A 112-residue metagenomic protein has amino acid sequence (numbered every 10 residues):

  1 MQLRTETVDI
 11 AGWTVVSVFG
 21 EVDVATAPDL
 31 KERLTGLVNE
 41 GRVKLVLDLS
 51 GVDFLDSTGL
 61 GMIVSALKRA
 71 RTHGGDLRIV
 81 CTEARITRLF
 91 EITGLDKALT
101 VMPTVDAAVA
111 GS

Functional and structural regions predicted by a protein language model:
M1-L3, S112: Absolute protein N-terminus
L3-E32, G51: STAS-typified acidic loop motif
I10, A84, D106: Residues that form or immediately flank small-molecule/cofactor binding pockets and catalytic motifs
V24-A98: Amphipathic alpha-helical interaction surfaces in cytosolic regulatory modules
A27, V105-D106: Residues at or immediately preceding the N-termini of alpha-helices
T100-T104: Short acidic-hydrophobic, aromatic-tinged amphipathic segments that line or gate anion-handling sites
D106-S112: A charged, well-structured terminal subsegment
